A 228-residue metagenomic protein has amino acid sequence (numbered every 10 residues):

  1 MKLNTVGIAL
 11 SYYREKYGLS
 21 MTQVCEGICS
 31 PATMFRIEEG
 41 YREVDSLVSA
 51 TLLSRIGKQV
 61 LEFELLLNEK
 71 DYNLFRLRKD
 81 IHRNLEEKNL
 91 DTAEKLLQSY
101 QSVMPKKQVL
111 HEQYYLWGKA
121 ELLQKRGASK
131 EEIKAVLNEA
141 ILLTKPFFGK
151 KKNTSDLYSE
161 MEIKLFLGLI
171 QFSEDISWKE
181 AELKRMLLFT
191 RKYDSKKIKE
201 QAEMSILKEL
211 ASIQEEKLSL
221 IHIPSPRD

Functional and structural regions predicted by a protein language model:
M1-K16: A short, Lys/Arg-rich alpha-helix, primarily the initiator
K16-R36: Short alpha-helical DNA-recognition segment
D45-F63, R227: DNA major-groove recognition helix of helix-turn-helix/homeodomain DNA-binding modules
L65-D91: Short, charged recognition helix plus adjacent turn of helix-turn-helix-like nucleic-acid-binding domains
L66, S102-L110, L143-Y158, F189-K199: Flexible helix-coil transition and linker loops at the boundaries of alpha-helical arrays
Y72-K79, L110-E121, K125, D156-E174 (+1 more regions): Amphipathic alpha-helical repeat scaffolds of TPR domains
L85-S99, G127-P146, D175-L187, E216-L220: Helix-turn-helix repeat elements of alpha-solenoid scaffolds
I221-D228: Conserved small/polar residues in nucleotide/adenosyl-binding loops
